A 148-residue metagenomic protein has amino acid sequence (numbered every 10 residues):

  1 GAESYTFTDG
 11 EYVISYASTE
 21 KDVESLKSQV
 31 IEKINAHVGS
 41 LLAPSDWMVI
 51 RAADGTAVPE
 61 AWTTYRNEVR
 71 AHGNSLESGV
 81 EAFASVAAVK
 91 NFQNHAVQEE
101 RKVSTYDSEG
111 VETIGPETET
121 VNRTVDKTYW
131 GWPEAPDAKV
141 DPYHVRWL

Functional and structural regions predicted by a protein language model:
G1-L148: A preference for well-ordered globular domain cores that mediate specific macromolecular interactions or catalysis
